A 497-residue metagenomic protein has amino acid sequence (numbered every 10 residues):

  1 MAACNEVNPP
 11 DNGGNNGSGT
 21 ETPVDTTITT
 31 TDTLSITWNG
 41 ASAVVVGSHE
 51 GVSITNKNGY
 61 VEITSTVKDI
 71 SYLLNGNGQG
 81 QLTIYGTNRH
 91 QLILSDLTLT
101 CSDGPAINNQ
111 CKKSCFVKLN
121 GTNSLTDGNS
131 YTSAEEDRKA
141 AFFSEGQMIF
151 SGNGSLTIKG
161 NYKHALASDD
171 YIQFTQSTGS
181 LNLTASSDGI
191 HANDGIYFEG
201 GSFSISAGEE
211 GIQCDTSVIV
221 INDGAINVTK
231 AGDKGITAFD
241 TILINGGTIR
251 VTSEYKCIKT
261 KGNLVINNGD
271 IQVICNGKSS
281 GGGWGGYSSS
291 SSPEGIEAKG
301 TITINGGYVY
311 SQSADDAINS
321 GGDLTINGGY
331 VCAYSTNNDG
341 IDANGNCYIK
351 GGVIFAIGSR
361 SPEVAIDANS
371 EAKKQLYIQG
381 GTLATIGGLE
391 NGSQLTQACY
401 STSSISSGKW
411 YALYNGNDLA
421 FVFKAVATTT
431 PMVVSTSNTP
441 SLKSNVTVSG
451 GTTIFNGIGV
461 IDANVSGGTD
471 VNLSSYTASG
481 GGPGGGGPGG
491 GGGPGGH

Functional and structural regions predicted by a protein language model:
C4-H497: A composition-driven surface/loop motif
